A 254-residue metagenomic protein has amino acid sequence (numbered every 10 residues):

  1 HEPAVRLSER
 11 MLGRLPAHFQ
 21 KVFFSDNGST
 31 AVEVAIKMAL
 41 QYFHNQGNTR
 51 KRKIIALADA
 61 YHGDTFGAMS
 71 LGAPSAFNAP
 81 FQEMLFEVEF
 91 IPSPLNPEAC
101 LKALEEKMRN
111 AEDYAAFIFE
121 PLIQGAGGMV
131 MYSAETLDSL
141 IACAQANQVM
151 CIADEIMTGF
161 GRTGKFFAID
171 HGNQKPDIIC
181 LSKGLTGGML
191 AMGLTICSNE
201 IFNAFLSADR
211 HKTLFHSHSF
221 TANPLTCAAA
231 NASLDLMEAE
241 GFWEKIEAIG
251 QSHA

Functional and structural regions predicted by a protein language model:
H1-A254: Conserved N-terminal phosphate-binding loop of PLP-dependent enzymes in the Aspartate aminotransferase
